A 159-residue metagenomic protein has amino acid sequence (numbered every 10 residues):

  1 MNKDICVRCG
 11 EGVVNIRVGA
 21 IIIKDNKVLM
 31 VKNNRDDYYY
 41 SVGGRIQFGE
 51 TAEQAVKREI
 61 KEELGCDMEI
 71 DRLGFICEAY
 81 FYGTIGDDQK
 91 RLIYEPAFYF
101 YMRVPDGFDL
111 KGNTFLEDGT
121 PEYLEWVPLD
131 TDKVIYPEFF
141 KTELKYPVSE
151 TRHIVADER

Functional and structural regions predicted by a protein language model:
M1-G19, D25, K90: Acidic, metal-coordinating catalytic segment for phosphate/diphosphate chemistry, firing primarily on the Nudix
G12-V14, D88-P96, L116-P121: A generic structural micro-feature
A20, L73, F98-M102: A structural signal for short, well-ordered beta-strand segments
I22-I23, M30, M102, W126: Conserved hydrophobic "DFG−1" position in protein kinase catalytic cores
K24-E63: Conserved Nudix-box catalytic region and its N-terminal flanking loop in Nudix hydrolases and closely related
D67-I76: A short coil-to-beta-strand element that immediately follows conserved catalytic motifs
Y80-K111: Active-site-adjacent beta-strand/loop module that shapes the phosphate/pyrophosphate-binding cleft
Y101, N113-V148: NUDIX/MutT-family hydrolases
